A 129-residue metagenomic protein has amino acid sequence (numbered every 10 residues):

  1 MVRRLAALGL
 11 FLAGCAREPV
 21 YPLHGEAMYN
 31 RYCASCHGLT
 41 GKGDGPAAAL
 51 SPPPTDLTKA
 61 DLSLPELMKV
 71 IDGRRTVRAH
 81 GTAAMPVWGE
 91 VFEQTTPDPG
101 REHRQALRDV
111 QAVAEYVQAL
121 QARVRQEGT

Functional and structural regions predicted by a protein language model:
M1-C15: Sec-dependent bacterial lipoprotein signal peptides
G14-M28: Electrostatic cytochrome c docking/interface patches
A16-E18, C36-K42, E90, Q118: Detector for the c-type heme attachment site
Y21, S63, Q105-D109: An acidic site on a long C-lobe helix of protein kinase domains
P22, E26, K42-M68, V87-P99: Gly/Gly-Pro-rich "capping" loops immediately C-terminal to redox-active cysteine motifs in periplasmic/lumenal
G25-L39, M85, V113, V117: The canonical Cys-X-X-Cys-His
R31, P52, H80-T82: Extracytoplasmic
M68-V70, G81, W88-G128: C-terminal capping alpha-helices of c-type cytochrome domains
